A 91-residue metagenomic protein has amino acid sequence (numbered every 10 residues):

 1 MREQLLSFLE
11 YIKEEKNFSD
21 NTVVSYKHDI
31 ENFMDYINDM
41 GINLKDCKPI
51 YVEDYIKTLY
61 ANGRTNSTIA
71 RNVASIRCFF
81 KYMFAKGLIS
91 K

Functional and structural regions predicted by a protein language model:
L5-N21, K27-K91: N-terminal core-binding DNA-recognition domain of tyrosine recombinases/integrases
